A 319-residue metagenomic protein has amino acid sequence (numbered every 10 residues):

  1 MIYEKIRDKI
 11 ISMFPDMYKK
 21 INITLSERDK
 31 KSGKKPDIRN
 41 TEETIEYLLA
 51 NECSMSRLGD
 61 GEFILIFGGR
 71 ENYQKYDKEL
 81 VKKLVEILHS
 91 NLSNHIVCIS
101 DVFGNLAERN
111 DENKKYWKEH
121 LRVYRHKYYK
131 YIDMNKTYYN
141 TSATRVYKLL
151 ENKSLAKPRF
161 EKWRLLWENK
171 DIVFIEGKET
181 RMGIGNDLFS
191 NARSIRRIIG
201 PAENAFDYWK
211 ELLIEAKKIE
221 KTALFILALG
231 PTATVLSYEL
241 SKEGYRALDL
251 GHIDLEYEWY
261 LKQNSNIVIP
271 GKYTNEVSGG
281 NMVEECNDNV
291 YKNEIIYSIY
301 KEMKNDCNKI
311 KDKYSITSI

Functional and structural regions predicted by a protein language model:
I6-F189, S315-I319: Electropositive, gly/pro-rich neighborhoods at or near active sites that engage anionic ligands
D101, I199, G251: Residues at the C-termini of beta-strands that transition into short coil/loop
D171, A223-L224: Structural motif
D171, S194, R246: Residues at the starts of beta-strands that form the adenosine-phosphate
E176, A228-L229: Small/polar loops that bind or transfer phosphate-bearing groups
E179-N186, S190-T222: A mid-sequence, solvent-exposed acidic-amphipathic segment
V235-I319: C-terminal functional extensions of proteins
